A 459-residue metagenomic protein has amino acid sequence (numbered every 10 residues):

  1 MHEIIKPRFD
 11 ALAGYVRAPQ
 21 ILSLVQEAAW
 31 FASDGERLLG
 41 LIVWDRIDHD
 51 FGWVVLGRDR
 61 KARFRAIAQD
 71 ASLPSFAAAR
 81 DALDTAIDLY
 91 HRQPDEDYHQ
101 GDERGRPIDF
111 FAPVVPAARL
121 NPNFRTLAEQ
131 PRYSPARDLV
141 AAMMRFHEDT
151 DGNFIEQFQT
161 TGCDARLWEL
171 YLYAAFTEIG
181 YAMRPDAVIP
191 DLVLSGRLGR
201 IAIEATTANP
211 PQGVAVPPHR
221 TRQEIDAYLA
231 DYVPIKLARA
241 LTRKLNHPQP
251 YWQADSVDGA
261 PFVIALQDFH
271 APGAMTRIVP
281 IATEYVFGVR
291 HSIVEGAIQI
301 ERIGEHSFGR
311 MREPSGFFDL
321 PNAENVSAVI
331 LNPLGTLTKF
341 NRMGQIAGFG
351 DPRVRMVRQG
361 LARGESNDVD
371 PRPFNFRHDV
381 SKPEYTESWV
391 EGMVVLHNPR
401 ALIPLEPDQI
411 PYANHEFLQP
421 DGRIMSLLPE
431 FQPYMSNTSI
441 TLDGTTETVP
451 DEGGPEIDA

Functional and structural regions predicted by a protein language model:
M1-F158, L170, T207-A459: Charged, structured surface patches that assemble and position nucleic-acid processing machinery
D149-R184: Acidic-basic catalytic patches of nuclease active cores, encompassing PD-(D/E)XK and other metal-cofactor nuclease
F158-T161, I189-V193: Conserved short loop/turn motifs at secondary-structure junctions
F176, L192-L194, I201-N209: Conserved catalytic cores of phosphodiester-cleaving nucleases, focusing on short active-site segments
F176-I179, D186-P190, K244-W252: Short alpha-helical segments and helix-capping/turn motifs at coil-helix boundaries
T177-I179, A187-I189, G196-G199, V257-A260: Short, well-ordered loop/turn elements at secondary-structure boundaries
I179-Y181, D191, R200-I201, P217 (+2 more regions): Internal, well-ordered domain-core segments that constitute the primary functional module of diverse proteins
R184-P185, V193, A202-I203, V263-L266: A structural signal for short, well-ordered beta-strand segments and their strand-loop junctions that often border
